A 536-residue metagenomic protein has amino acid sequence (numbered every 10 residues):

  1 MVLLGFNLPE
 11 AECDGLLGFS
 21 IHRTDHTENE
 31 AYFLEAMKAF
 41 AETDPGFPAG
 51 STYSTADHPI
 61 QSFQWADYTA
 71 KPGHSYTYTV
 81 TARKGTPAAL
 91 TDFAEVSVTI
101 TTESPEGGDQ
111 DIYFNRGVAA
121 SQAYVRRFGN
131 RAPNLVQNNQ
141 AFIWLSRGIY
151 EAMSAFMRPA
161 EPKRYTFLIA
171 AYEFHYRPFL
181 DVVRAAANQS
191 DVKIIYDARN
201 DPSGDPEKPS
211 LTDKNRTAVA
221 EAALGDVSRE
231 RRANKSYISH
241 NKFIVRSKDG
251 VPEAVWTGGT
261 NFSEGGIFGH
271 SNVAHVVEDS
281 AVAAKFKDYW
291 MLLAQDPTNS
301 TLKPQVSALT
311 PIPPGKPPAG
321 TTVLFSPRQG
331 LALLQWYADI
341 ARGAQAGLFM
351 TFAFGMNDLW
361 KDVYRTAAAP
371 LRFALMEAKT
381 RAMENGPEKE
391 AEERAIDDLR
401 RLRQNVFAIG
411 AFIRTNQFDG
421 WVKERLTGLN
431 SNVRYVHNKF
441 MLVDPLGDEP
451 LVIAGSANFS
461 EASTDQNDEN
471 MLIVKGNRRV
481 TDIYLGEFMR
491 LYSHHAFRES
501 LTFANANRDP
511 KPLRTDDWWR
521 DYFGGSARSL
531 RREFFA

Functional and structural regions predicted by a protein language model:
M1-F142, Y150, S154, R158 (+7 more regions): PLD/PLD-like phosphodiesterase catalytic module centered on the HKD motif
A120, Y124-R147, D279-A281, K285-D339: Aspartyl protease catalytic domain
M157, W290, I340-A344: Short, Φ-rich (hydrophobic/aromatic) sequence segments
F167-A170: General structural concept
T310-L375, T380-E384: Beta-propeller domains
